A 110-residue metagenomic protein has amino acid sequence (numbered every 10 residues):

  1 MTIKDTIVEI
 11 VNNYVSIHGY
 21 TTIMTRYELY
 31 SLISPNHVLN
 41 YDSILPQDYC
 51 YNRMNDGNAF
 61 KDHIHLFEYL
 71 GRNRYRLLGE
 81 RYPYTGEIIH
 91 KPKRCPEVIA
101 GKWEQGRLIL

Functional and structural regions predicted by a protein language model:
M1-I17, L39-L110: Phospho-regulated, low-complexity intrinsically disordered regions of nuclear gene-regulatory and chromatin-associated
H18-G19, S34: Short, flexible coil/linker elements and helix-boundary hinge sites characteristic of intrinsically disordered
T22: Flexible coil/turn residues that form the inter-helical turn or adjacent wing/linker of helix-turn-helix
T25-Y30: A short acidic, leucine-rich amphipathic alpha-helix
S31-Y41: Short helix-coil junctions and helix-kink-helix linkers
